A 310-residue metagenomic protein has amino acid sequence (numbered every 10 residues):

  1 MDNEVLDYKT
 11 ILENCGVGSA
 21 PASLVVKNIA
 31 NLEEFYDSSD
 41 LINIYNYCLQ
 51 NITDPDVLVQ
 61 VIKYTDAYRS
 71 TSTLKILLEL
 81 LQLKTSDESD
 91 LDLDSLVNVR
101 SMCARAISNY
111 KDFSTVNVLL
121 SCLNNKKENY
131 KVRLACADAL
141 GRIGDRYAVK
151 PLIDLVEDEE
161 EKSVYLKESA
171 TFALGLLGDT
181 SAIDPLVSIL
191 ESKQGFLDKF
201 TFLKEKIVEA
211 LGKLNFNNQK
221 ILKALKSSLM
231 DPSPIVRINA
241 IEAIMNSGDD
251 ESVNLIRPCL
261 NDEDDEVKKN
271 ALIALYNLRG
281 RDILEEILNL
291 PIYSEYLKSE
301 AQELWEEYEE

Functional and structural regions predicted by a protein language model:
D2, A22-D37, Y47, D56-T71 (+9 more regions): Structural detector for internal amphipathic alpha-helices that build alpha-solenoid repeat scaffolds
D2-N14, F35-Q50, S70-D90, D112-N124 (+6 more regions): Amphipathic alpha-helical scaffolding segments comprising HEAT/armadillo-like alpha-solenoid repeats
G18-P21, T53-D54, L96, K127-N129 (+5 more regions): Short inter-helical turns and helix N-cap capping residues of alpha-solenoid HEAT/ARM repeat scaffolds
